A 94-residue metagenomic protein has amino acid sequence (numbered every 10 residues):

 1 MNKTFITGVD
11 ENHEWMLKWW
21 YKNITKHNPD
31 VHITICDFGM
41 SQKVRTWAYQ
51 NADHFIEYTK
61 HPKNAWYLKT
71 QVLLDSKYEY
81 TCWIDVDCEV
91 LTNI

Functional and structural regions predicted by a protein language model:
M1-P62: N-terminal anchoring/stem segment of glycosyltransferases
A65-I94: GT-A fold catalytic core of metal-dependent nucleotide-sugar glycosyltransferases, centered on the diacidic
